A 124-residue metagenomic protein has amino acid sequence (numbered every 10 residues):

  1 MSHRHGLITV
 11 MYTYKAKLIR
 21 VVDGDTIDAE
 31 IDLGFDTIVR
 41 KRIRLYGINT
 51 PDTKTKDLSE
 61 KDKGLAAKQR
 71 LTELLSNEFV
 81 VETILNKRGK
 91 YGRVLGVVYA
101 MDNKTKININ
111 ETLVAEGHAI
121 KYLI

Functional and structural regions predicted by a protein language model:
M1-I124: Small beta-barrel nucleic-acid-binding modules, primarily SNase/OB-fold domains and secondarily Tudor-like barrels
